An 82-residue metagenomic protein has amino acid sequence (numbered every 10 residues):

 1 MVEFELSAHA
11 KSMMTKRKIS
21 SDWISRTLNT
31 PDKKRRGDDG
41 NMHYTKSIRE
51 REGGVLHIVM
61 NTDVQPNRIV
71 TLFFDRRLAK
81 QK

Functional and structural regions predicted by a protein language model:
M1-K82: Ribonuclease/tRNase effector modules and their secretory precursors
